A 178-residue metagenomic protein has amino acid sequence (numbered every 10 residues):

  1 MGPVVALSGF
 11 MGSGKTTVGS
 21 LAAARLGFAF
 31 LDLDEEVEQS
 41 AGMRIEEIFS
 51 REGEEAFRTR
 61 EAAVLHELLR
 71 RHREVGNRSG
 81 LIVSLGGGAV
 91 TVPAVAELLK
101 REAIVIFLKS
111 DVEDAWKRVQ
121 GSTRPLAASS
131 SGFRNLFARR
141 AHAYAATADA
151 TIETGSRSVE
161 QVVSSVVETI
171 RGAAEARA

Functional and structural regions predicted by a protein language model:
G2, R25, I104, K117 (+1 more regions): NTP-dependent small-molecule kinase module
L7: Hydrophobic anchor at the beta1->P-loop junction of P-loop NTPases
F10: P-loop (Walker A) phosphate-binding loop of NTP-binding proteins
S13: ATP-binding Walker
T16: Walker A/P-loop
L33-K100, A143: ATP-dependent small-molecule kinase phosphotransfer cores that center on conserved nucleotide phosphate-binding segments
R101-A143: A glycine- and Lys/Arg-enriched "phosphate-lid" helix/loop adjacent to the NTP-binding pocket of small-molecule kinases
